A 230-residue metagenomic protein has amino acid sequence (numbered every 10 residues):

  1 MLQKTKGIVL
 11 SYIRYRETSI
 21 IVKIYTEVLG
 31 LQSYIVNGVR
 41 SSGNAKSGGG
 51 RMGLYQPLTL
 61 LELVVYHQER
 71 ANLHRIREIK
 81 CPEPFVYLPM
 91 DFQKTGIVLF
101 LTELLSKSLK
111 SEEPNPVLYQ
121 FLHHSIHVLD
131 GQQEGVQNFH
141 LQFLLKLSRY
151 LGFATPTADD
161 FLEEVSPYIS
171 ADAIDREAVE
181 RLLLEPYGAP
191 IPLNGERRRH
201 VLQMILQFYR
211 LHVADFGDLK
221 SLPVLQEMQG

Functional and structural regions predicted by a protein language model:
M1-T18, Y25-G230: Non-catalytic alpha-helical scaffolds and adjoining flexible linkers that form interface surfaces for assembly
